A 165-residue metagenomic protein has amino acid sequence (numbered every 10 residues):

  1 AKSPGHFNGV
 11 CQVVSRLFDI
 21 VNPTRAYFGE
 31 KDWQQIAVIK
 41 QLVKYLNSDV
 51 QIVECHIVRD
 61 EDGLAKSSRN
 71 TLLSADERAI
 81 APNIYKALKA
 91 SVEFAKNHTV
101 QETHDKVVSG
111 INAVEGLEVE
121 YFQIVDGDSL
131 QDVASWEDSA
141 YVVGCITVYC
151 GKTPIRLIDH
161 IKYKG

Functional and structural regions predicted by a protein language model:
A1, E30-K31, V148: Fold-independent oxyanion-binding glycine-rich loops and adjacent beta-strand/coil segments at enzyme active sites
A1-Y27: Divalent-metal (Mg2+/Mn2+/Ca2+)-assisted nucleotide/phosphate chemistry catalytic cores
S3, Q12, A26, R69-T71 (+3 more regions): Short capping/connector residues at structural and topological boundaries
F18-V21, Y45-L46, A65, W136 (+1 more regions): Solvent-exposed alpha-helices and their adjacent loops that cap or buttress functional pockets in soluble metabolic
V21-P23, N47-I52, Y141: Short gly/pro-enriched beta-turn/loop segments at secondary-structure junctions
P23, G29, S67-S68, I158: Thr-Gly-centered strand-to-loop micro-motif
D32-E120, V125, G165: Glycine-rich, Lys/Arg-enriched anion-binding loops that position phosphate/diphosphate groups for phosphoryl
K106-G165: Phosphate/ribose-recognition catalytic cores of enzymes acting on nucleotide-derived substrates
